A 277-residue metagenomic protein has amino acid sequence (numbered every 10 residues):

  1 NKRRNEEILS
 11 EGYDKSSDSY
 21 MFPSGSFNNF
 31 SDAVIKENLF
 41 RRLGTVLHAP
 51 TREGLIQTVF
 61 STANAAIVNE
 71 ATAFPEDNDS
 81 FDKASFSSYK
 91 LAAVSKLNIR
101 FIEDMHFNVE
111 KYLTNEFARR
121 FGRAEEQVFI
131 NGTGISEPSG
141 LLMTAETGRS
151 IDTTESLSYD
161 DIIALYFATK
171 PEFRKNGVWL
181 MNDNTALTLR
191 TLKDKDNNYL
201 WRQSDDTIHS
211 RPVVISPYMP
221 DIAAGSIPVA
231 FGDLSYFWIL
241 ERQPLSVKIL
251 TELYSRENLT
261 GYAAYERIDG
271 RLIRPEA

Functional and structural regions predicted by a protein language model:
K2-N176, R190, D196, L200-R202 (+5 more regions): Acidic/polar, low-complexity extended loops/arms that serve as protein-protein interfaces in large oligomeric shells
K175, Q243, N258-T260: A short pocket-lining beta-strand/turn micro-motif at the edge of beta-sheets
N176, M181-N184: C-terminal amphipathic alpha-helical segment
N182, V213, Y262: Hydrophobic, well-ordered secondary-structure elements that form the walls of internal hydrophobic environments
D183-A186, S216-Y218: Histidine- and/or cysteine-centered catalytic micro-motif in compact active-site loops
S210-E252: C-terminal hydrophobic structural anchor segments that stabilize assembly/packing rather than catalytic chemistry
T251-A277: Extended, compositionally biased alpha-helical segments that mediate assembly or anchoring
